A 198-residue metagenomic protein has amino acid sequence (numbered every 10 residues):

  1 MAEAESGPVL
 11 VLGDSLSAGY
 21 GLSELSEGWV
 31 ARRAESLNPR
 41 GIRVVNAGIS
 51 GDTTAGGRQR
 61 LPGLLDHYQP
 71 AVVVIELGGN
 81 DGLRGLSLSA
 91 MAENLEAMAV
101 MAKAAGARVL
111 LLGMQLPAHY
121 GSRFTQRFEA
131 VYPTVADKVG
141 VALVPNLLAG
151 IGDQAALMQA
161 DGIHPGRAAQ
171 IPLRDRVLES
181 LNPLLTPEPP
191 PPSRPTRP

Functional and structural regions predicted by a protein language model:
M1-S50, R60-Q69: Serine-esterase "nucleophile elbow" of acetyl-processing enzymes
G19, G51-D52, A118, I151: Short, small-residue-enriched loops and turns at beta-alpha junctions that line or gate enzyme active sites
R32, R58-P198: Alpha-helical cap/lid subdomain in secreted, periplasmic, or secretory-pathway luminal O-acyl-processing enzymes
A55: N-terminal helical cap/lid subdomain that shapes the substrate entry/recognition surface in HAD-like hydrolases
